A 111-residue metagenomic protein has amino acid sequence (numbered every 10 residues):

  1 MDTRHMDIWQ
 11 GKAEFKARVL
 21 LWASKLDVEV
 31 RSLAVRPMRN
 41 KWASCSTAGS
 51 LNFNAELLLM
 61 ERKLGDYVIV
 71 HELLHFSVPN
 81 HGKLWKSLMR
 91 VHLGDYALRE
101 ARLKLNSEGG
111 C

Functional and structural regions predicted by a protein language model:
M1-Y67, F76-C111: Active-site-proximal or metal-binding-adjacent scaffold patches in catalytic folds
E72: Walker B catalytic acidic pair
